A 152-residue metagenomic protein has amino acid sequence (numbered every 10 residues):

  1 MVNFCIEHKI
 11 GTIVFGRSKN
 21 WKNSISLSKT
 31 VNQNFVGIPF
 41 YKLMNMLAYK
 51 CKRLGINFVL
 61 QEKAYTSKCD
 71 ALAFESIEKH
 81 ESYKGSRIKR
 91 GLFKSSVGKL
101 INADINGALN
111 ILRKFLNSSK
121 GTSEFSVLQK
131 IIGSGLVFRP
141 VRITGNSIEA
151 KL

Functional and structural regions predicted by a protein language model:
M1, C5, K9-S18, V59: Short glycine-rich phosphate-binding loop at a beta-alpha junction
G11, F15-F35: RNase H catalytic domain
N34, Y41-L152: Positively charged, low-complexity nucleic-acid-binding target-recognition regions
